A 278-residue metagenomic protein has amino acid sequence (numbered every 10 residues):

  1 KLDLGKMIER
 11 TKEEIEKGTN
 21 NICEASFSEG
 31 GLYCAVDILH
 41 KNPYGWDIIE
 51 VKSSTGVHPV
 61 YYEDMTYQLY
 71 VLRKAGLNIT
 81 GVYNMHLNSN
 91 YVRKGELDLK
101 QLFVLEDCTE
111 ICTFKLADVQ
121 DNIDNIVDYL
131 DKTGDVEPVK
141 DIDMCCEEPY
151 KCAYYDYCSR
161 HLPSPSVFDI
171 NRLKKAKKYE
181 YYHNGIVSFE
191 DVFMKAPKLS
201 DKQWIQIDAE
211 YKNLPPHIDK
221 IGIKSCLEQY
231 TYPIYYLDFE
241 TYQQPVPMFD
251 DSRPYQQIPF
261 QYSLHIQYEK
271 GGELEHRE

Functional and structural regions predicted by a protein language model:
K1-G45, F168, K175-P216: Metal-dependent nuclease catalytic cores that hydrolyze phosphodiester bonds in DNA/RNA, characterized by
C23, C34-V57, Q68-Y70, L237-T241: Conserved catalytic cores of phosphodiester-cleaving nucleases, focusing on short active-site segments
F27, G222-E278: Conserved RNase H-like, two-metal-ion catalytic cores of nucleic-acid enzymes
V36-L39, I49-K52, Y62-R73, Y83 (+3 more regions): Short, well-ordered alpha-helical packing segments
P43, V51-G56, V82-N90, Y157 (+2 more regions): An acidic- and aromatic-residue-enriched active-site/binding cleft used to recognize and process polar
G56-P59, V71-Y154, L274-E278: Metal-dependent nuclease catalytic regions and adjoining charged, substrate-binding loops involved in nucleic-acid end
A153-R172: Extended, structured, electrostatic nucleic-acid-contact surfaces
H161-L162, Y179-E180, E190-D191, Q244-P247: Short helix/loop capping segments that flank catalytic or ligand/cofactor-binding pockets
